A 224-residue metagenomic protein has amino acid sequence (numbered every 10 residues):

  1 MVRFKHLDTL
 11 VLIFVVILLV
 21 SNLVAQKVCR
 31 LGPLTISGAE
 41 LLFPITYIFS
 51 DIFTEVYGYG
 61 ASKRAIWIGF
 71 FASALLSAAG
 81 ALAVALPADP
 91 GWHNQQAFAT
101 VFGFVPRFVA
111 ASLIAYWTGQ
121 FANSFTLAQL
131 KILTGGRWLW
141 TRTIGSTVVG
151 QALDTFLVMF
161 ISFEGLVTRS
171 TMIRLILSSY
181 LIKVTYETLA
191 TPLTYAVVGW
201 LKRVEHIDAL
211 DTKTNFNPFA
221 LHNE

Functional and structural regions predicted by a protein language model:
M1-F70, A74: Hydrophobic transmembrane alpha-helices
Y59-A61, K131-L139, G165-T171, V198 (+1 more regions): Juxtamembrane helix-boundary/capping and inter-helix hinge elements in multi-pass membrane proteins
S73-W92, S112, Y116, Q120: Transmembrane alpha-helix/helix-exit interface in multi-pass inner-membrane proteins
A83-R107: Membrane-interface interhelical connector segments
L127, T147, T155-E164: A structural feature that tracks compact, well-ordered secondary-structure segments with a strong bias toward
L133-A152: Internal alpha-helical transmembrane segments of multi-pass membrane proteins
V198-E224: Short, highly charged, low-complexity non-transmembrane loops/tails of multi-pass membrane proteins
